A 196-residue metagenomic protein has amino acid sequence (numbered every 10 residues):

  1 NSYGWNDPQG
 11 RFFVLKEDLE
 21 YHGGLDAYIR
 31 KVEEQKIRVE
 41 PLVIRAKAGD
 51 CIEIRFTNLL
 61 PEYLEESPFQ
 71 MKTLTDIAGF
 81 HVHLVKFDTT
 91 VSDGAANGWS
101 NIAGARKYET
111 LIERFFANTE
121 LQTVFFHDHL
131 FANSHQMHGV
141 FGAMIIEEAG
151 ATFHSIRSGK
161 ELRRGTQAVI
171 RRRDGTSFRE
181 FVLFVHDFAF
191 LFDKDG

Functional and structural regions predicted by a protein language model:
N1-S92, A96-I102, T110: N-terminal, post-signal-peptide metal-ligating segments of extracellular/periplasmic oxidoreductases, dominated by
R45-G49, K72-L74, R106, T119 (+2 more regions): Extracellular/periplasmic catalytic domains that process cell-envelope and extracellular macromolecules
C51, N101-F131: A conserved hydrophobic secondary-structure block that centers on an alpha-helix together with its immediately flanking
L60-Y63, K86-D88, F131-H135, A151-T152 (+1 more regions): Solvent-exposed loop/turn segments at secondary-structure junctions within structured extracellular/periplasmic domains
V82, M144-E148, V185: Interdomain boundary/hinge segments at the C-termini of tandem beta-sandwich modules
E120-S155: Hydrophobic or amphipathic alpha-helical targeting/insertion segments
A149-G175: Low-complexity, Pro/Ser/Thr- and charge-rich linker/hinge segments at domain boundaries
I170-G196: Acidic-aromatic/histidine active-site loop/patch
